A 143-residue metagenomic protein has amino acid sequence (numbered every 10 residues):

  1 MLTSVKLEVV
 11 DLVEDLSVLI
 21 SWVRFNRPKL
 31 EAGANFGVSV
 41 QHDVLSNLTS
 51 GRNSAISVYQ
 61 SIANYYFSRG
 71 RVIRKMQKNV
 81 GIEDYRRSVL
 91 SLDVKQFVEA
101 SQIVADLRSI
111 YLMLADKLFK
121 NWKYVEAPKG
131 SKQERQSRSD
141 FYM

Functional and structural regions predicted by a protein language model:
M1-M143: Long, contiguous alpha-helical bundle segments
